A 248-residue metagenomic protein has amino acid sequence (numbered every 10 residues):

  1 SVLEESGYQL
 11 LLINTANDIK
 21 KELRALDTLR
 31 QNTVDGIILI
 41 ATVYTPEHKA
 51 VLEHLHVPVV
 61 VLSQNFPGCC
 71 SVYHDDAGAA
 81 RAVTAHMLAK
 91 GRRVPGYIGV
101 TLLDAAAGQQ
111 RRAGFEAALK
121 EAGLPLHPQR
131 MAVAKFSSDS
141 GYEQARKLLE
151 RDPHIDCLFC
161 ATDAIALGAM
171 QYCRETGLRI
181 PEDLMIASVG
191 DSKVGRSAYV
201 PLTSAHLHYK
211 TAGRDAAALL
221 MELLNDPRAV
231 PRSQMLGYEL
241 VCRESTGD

Functional and structural regions predicted by a protein language model:
V2-Y8, R24-T33, P46, H54-V61 (+1 more regions): Bacterial carbohydrate/catabolite-sensing allosteric modules
L10-N14: Short beta-strand->loop structural element characteristic of the AMP-binding/adenylate-forming
A16-I19, I40-T45, A164: Short beta->alpha connector loops
I37: Intrinsically disordered, low-complexity polar regions and short flexible loop motifs
